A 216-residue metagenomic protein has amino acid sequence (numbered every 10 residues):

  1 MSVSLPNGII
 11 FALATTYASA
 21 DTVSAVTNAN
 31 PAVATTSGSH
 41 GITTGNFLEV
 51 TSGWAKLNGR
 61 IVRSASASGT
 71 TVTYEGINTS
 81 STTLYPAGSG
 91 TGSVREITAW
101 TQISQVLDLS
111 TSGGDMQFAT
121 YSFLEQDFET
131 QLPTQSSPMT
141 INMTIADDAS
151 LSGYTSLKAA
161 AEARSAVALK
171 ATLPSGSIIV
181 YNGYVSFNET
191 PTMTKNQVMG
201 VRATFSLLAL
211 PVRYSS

Functional and structural regions predicted by a protein language model:
S2-N7, T15-P31, T36-I42, W54-D127: Small/polar beta-strand repeat architecture
S37-A55, A161-A168: Short coil-to-beta transition motif at edge beta-strands of beta-rich domains
F47, G59-R63, T71, I178-Y184 (+1 more regions): Well-ordered beta-strand positions in beta-sheet-rich domains
T51, G153-N182: Short, acidic/charged, Gly/Pro-enriched secondary-structure junctions
S66-G69, Q135-S137, P174-I178: A short, structured loop/turn motif at beta-sheet edges
F123, T130-A149, Q197-V212: Oligomerization/assembly interface segments of phage tail-like spikes and tubes
F128-Q135, L157-A161, T172-L173, P191-V198: Exposed beta-sheet edge/beta-hairpin loop segments within beta-rich domains
K170-S215: Short beta-strand and beta-hairpin "edge-sheet" elements
